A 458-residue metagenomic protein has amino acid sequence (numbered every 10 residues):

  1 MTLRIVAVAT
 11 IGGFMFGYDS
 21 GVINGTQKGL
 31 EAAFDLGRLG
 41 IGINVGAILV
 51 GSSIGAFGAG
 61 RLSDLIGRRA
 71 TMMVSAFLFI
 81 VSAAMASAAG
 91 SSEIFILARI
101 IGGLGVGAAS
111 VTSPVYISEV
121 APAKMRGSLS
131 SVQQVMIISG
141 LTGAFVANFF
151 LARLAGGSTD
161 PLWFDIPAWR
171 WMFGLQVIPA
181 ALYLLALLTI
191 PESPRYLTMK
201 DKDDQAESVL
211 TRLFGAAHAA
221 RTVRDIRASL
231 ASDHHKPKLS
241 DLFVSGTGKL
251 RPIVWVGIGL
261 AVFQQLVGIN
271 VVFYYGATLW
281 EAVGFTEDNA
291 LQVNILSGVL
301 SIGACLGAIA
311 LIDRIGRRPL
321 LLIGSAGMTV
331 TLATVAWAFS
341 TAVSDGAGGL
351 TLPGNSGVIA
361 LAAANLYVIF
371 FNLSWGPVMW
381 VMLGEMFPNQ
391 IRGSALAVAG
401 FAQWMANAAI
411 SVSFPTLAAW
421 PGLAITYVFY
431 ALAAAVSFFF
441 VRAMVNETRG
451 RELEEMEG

Functional and structural regions predicted by a protein language model:
M1-D204, V209-F214, S232-G458: Alpha-helical transmembrane bundle of multi-pass membrane proteins
A219-A231, N294: Short, well-structured alpha-helical segments
